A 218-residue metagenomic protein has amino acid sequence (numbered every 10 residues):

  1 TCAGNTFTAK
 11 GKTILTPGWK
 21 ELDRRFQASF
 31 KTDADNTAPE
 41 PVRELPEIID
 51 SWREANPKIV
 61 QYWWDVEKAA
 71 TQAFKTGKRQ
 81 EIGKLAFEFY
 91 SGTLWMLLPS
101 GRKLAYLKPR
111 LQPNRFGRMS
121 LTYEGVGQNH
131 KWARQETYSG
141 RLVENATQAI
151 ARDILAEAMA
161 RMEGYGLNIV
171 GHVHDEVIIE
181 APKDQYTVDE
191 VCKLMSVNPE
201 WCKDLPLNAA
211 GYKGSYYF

Functional and structural regions predicted by a protein language model:
T1-F218: Conserved catalytic core of nucleotide polymerization and phosphodiester-bond processing enzymes
